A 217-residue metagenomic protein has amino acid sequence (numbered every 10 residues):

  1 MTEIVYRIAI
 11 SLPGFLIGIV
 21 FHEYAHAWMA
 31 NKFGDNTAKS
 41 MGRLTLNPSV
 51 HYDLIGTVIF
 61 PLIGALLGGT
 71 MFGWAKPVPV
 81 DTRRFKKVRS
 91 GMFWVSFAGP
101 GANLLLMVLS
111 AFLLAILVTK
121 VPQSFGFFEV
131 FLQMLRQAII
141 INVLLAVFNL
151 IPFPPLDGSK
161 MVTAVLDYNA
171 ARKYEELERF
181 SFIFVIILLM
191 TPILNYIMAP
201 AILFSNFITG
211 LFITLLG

Functional and structural regions predicted by a protein language model:
M1-G217: Hydrophobic transmembrane alpha-helices and their immediate loop junctions in multi-pass integral membrane proteins
